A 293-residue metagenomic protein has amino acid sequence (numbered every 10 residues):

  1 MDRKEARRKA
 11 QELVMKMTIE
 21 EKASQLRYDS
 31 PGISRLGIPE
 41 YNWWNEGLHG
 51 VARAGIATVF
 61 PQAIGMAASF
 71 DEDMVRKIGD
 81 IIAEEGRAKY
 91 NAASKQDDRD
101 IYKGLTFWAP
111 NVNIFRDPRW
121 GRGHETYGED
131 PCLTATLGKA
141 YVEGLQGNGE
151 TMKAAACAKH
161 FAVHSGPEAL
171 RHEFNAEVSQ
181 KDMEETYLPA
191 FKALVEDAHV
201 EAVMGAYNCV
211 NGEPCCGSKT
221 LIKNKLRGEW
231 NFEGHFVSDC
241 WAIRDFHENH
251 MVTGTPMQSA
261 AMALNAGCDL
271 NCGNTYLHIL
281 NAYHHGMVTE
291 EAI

Functional and structural regions predicted by a protein language model:
M1-I293: Glycoside hydrolase catalytic-domain context in secreted enzymes
